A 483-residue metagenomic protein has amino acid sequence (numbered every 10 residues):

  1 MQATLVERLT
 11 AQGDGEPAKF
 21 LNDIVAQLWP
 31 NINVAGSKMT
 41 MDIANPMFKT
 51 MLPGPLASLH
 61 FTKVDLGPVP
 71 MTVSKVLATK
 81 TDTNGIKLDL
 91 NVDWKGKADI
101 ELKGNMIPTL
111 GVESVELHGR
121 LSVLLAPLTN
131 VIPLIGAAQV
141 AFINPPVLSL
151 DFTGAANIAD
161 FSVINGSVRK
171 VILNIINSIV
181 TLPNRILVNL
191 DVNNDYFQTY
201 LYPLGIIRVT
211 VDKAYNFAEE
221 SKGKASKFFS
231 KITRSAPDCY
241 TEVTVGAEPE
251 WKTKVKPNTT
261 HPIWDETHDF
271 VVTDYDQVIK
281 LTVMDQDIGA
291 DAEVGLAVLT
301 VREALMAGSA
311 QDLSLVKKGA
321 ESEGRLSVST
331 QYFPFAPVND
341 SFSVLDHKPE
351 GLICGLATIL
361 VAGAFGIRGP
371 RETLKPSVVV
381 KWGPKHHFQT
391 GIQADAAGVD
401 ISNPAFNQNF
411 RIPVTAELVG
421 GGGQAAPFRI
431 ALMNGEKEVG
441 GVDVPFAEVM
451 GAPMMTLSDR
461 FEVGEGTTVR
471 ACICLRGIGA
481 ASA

Functional and structural regions predicted by a protein language model:
M1-D238, E242-G246, W251-K252, E266-Y275 (+14 more regions): Eukaryotic endomembrane contact-site and trafficking scaffolds
Q2-E7, S343-V361, G366: Long, low-complexity, serine/proline/glycine-rich intrinsically disordered regulatory regions that flank/link signaling
C239-V245, P376-P384: Extended low-complexity, serine/threonine- and proline-enriched intrinsically disordered segments
K252-T259, V298-L299, Q389-D400, D443-A447: Solvent-exposed serine/threonine-rich low-complexity stretches and specific carbohydrate-binding patches
K254, M284, A362, G391 (+2 more regions): A structural feature that tracks compact, well-ordered secondary-structure segments with a strong bias toward
N258-F270, G398-D400, A405-I412: Short, surface-exposed beta-strand/beta-hairpin micro-motifs centered on an aromatic residue
V361-A364, S377, N409, M433: Extended, charge-rich low-complexity regions and/or helical-solenoid scaffolds
G366-E372: Extracellular, modular beta-sheet/disulfide-rich ectodomains of secreted and cell-surface proteins
